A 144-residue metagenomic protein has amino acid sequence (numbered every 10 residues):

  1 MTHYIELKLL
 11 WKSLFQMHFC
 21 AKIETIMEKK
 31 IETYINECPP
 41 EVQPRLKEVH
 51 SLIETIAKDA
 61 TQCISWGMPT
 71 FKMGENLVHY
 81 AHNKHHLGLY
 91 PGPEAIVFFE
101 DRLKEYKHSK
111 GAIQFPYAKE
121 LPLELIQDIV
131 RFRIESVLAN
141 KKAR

Functional and structural regions predicted by a protein language model:
H3-I5, W11-R144: Charge-dense, helix-prone N-terminal extensions
